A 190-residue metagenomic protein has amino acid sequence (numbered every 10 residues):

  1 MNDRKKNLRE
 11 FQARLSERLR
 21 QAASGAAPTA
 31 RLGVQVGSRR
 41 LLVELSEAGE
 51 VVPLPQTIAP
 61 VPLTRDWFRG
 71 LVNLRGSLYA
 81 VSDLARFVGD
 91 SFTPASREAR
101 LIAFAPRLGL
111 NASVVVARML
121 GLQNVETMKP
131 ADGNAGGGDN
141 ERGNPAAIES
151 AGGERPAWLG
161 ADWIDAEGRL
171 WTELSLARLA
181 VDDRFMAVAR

Functional and structural regions predicted by a protein language model:
M1-R190: An acidic, low-aromatic, low-complexity terminal/linker signal
